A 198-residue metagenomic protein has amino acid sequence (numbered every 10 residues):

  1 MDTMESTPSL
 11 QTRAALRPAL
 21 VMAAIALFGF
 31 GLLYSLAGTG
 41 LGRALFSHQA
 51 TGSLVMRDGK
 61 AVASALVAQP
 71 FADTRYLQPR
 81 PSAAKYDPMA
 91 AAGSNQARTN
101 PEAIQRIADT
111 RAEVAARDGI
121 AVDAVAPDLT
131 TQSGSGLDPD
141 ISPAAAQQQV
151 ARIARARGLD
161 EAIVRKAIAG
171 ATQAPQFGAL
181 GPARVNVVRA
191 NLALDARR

Functional and structural regions predicted by a protein language model:
D2-A14, P18, M22-A26, G31 (+4 more regions): Flexible, solvent-exposed loop/hinge segments and secondary-structure transition points
R152-R198: Extracytoplasmic/periplasmic C-terminal soluble domains
